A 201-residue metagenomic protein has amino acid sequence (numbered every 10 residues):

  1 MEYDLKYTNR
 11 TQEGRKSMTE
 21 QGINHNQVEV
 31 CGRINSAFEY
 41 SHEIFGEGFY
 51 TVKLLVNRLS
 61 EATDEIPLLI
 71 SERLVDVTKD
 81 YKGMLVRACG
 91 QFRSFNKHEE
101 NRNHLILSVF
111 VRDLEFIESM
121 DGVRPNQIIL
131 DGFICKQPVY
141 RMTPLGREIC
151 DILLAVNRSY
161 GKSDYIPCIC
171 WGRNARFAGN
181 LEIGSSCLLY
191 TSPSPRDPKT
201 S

Functional and structural regions predicted by a protein language model:
G14-H25, E115-P125: Short boundary/loop segments of OB/S1/cold-shock single-stranded nucleic-acid-binding domains
Q27-Y40, Q127-Y140: Structural detector for short beta-strands of small beta-barrel domains
V28, Y50, V86, I128 (+3 more regions): Hydrophobic core residues within well-ordered beta-strands of beta-rich domains
G46-I66, L145-C168: OB-fold (S1/OB) nucleic-acid-binding surfaces
A62-T78, K162-G179: A beta-strand/beta-hairpin structural motif
H98-D121, R196: OB-fold/S1-family single-stranded nucleic acid-binding modules
Y190-P195: Conserved small/polar residues in nucleotide/adenosyl-binding loops
